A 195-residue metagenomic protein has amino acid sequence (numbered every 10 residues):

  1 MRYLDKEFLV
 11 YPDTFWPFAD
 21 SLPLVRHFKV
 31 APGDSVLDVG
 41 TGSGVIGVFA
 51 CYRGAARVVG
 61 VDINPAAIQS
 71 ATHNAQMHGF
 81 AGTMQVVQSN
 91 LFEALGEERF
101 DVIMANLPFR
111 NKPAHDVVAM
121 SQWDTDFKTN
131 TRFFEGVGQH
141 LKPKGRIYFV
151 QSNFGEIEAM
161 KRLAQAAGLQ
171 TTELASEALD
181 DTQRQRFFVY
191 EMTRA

Functional and structural regions predicted by a protein language model:
M1-V30: Class I SAM-dependent transferase core
P23-G96, V102-A105, R110-K112: Conserved SAM/SAH cofactor-binding pocket of Class I
P65-A66, K128, G155-E156: Short alpha-helical
A105-R132: Mobile active-site "lid"/loop adjacent to the S-adenosyl-L-methionine
A114-D116, E156-K161: Conserved class I S-adenosyl-L-methionine
T129-P143: A short glycine-rich, Lys/Arg-flanked "PGG" loop and its adjoining helix->strand segment in the class I
G145-V150: Conserved beta-strand signature within the Rossmann-like core of class I S-adenosyl-L-methionine
N153, I157, A164, L169-A195: Class I S-adenosyl-L-methionine
